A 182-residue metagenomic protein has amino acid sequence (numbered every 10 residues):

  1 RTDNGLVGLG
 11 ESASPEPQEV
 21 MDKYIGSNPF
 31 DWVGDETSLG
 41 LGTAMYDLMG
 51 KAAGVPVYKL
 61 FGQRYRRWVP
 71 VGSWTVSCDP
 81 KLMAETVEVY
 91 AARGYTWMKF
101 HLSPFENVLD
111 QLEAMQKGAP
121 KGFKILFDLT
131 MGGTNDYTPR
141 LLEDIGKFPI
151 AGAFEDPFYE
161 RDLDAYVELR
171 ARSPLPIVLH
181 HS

Functional and structural regions predicted by a protein language model:
R1-P56: Metal- or metallocofactor-binding catalytic centers and their adjacent structured scaffolds across diverse enzyme
N4, R66-P70, R93-Y95, K121-G122 (+1 more regions): Short coil/turn connectors at secondary-structure junctions
P15, D35, L39, T43 (+4 more regions): Electropositive phosphate-/nucleotide-binding environments in soluble metabolic enzymes
A52-C78, Q111, P174: N-terminal small/glycine-rich loop or linker at the start of catalytic domains across soluble metabolic enzymes
Y65-R66, V76-D79, S103-F105, M131-G132: Short acidic/polar capping segments at secondary-structure boundaries
C78-Y90, N135-D144: Short, acidic/polar
V89-H101: Catalytic domains of carbohydrate-active enzymes, especially glycoside hydrolases
F100-L102, E106-S182: Catalytic core of soluble alpha/beta enzymes
